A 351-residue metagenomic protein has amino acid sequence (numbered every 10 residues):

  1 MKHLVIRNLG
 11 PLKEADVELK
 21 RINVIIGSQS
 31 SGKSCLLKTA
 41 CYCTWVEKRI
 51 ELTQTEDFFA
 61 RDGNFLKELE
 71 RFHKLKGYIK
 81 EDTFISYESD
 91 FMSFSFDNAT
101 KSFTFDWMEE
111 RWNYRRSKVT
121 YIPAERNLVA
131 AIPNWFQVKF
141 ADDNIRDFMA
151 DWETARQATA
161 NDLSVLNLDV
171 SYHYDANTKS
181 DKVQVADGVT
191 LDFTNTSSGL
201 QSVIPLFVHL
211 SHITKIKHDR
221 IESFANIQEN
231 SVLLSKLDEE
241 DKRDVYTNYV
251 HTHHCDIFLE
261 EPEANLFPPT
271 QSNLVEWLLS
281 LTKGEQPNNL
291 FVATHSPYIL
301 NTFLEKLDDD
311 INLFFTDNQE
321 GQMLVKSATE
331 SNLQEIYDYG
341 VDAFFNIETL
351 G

Functional and structural regions predicted by a protein language model:
M1-Y42: Pre-Walker A-like glycine/lysine-rich segment at the N-terminus of P-loop NTPase domains
L9-P11, V24, S31, R126-V129 (+2 more regions): Short, solvent-exposed loop/turn segments at secondary-structure junctions
E14-K20, V185-A186, N248-H253, L281-E285: Phosphate-binding P-loop
I22-V24, V119, H254-F258, N289: Residue-level preference for the first positions of well-ordered beta-strands
A40, T44-D256, Q319-D338, A343-N346 (+1 more regions): Phosphate-coordinating catalytic segments in nucleotide- and nucleic-acid-processing enzymes
E260-P262: Walker B catalytic acidic pair
A264-L266: ABC ATPase nucleotide-binding domain "signature" loop
P269-G351: C-terminal lobe/lid and adjacent interdomain/linker elements of RecA-like ASCE P-loop ATPase modules
